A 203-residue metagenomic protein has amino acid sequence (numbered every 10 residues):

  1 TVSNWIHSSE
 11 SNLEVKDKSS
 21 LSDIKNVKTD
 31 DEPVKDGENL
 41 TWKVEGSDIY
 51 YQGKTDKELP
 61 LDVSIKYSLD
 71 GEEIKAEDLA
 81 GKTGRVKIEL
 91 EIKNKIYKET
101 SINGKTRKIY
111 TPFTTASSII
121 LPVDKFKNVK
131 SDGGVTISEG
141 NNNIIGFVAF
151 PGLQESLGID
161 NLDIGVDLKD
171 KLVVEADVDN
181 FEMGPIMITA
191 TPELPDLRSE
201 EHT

Functional and structural regions predicted by a protein language model:
T1-E201: Cytosol-facing boundaries of transmembrane alpha helices in integral membrane proteins
